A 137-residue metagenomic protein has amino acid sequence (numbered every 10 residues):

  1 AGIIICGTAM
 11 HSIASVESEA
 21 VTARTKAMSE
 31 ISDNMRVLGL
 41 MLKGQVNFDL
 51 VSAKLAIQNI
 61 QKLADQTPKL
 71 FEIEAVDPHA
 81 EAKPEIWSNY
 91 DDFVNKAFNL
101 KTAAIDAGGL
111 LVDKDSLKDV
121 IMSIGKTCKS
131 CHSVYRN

Functional and structural regions predicted by a protein language model:
A1-G7: Bacterial N-terminal signal peptides
T8-S15: Sec/Tat signal peptide C-region and signal peptidase I cleavage site
S18-N137: Sequence context surrounding c-type heme c attachment/ligation sites in exported
